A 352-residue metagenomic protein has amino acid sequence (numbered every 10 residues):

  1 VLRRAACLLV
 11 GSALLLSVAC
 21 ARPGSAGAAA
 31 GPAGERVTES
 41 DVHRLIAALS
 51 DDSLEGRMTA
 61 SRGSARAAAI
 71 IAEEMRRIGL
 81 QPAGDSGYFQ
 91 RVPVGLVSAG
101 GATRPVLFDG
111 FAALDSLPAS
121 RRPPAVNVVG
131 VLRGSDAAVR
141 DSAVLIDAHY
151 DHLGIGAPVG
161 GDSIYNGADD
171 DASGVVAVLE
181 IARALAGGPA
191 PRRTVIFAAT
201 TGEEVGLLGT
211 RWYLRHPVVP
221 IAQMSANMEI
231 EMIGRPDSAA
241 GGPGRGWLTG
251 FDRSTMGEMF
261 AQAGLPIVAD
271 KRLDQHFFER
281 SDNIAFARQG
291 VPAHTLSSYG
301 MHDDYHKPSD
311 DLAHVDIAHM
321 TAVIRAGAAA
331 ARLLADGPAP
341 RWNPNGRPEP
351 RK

Functional and structural regions predicted by a protein language model:
C7-V18: Bacterial N-terminal signal peptides
C20-A83, R140-A143: N-terminal hydrophobic or amphipathic helices/low-complexity stretches enriched in small/hydrophobic/Pro/Gly
A29-R36, D52-R62, R77, L114-A119 (+7 more regions): Second-shell loop/turn segments in exported
L49, M75, R122-A157: Acidic/His- and Gly-rich active-site-bordering loop/insert found across diverse amide/peptide-bond hydrolases
R57-R133: A non-catalytic alpha/beta surface segment that caps or lines the substrate-entry region of metallo-dependent hydrolase
V128-G130, L145-G206, G327: Alpha-helical metal-binding/catalytic segments enriched in His/Glu/Asp
G187, D303-K352: His/Asp/Glu-rich mid-to-C-terminal helical/loop segments that flank catalytic regions of hydrolases
A190, T200-T295, Y299-D304: Metal-dependent peptidase/peptidase-like ectodomains
